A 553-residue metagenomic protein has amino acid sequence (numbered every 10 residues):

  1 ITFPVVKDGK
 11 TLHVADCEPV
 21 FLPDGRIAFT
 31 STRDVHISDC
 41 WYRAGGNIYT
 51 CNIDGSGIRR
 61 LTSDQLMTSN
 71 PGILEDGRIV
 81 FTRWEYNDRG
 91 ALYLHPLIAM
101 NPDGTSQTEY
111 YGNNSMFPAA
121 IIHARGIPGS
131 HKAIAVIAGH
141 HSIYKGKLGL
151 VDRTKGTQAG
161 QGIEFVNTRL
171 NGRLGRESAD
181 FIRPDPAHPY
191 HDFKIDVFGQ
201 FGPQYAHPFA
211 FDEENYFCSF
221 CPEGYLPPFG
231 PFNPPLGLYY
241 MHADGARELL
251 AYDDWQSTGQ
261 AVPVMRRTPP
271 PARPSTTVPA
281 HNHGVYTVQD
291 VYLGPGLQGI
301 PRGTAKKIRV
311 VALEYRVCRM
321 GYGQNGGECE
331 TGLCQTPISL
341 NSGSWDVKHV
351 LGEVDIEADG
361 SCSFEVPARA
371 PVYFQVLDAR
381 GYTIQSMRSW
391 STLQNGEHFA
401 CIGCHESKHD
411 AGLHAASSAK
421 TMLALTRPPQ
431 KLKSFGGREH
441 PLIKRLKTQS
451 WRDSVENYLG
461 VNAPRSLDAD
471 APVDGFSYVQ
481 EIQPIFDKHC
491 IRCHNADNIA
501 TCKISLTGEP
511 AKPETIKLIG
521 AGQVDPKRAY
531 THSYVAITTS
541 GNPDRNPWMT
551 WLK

Functional and structural regions predicted by a protein language model:
I1-V14, N52-L66, N101-A120, T154-Q200 (+2 more regions): Multi-bladed beta-propeller domains
A15-C17, A44, M67-S69, Y93 (+7 more regions): Beta-rich catalytic cores
V20, T62, G72, H123-R125 (+3 more regions): Conserved beta-strand position repeated across blades of beta-propeller domains
L22-D24, L74-D76, P128-G129, F211-D212: Residue-level detector of Asp-centered blade-edge/turn motifs that repeat once per structural unit in beta-propeller
I27-T32, I79-W84, K132-I137, Y216-F220: Residue position within the beta-strands of beta-propeller blades
R33-D34, E85-Y86, I137-H140, T154 (+2 more regions): Residue-level signature of beta-propeller blades and closely related beta-rich strand-turn architectures in secreted
I37-I48, R89-I98, S142-D152, Y225-Y239: Structural motif
G126, G160, L174-Y190, I195 (+9 more regions): Electron-transfer interface patches adjacent to heme c in soluble/periplasmic c-type cytochromes and di-/multiheme
